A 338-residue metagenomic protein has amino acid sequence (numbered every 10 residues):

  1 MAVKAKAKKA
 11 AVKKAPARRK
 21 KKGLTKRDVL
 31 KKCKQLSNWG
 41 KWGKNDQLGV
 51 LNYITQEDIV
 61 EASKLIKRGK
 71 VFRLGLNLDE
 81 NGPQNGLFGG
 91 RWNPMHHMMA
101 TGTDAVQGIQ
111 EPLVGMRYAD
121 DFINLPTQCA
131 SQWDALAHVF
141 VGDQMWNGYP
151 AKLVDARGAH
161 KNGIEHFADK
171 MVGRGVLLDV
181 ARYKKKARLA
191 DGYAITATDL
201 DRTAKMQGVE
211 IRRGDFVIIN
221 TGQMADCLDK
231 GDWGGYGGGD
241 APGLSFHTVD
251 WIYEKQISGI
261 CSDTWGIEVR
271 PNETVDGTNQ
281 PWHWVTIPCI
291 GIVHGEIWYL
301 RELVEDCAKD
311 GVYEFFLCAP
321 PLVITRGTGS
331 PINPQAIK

Functional and structural regions predicted by a protein language model:
A2-K338: Active-/binding-site microenvironments in catalytic and ligand-binding cores
